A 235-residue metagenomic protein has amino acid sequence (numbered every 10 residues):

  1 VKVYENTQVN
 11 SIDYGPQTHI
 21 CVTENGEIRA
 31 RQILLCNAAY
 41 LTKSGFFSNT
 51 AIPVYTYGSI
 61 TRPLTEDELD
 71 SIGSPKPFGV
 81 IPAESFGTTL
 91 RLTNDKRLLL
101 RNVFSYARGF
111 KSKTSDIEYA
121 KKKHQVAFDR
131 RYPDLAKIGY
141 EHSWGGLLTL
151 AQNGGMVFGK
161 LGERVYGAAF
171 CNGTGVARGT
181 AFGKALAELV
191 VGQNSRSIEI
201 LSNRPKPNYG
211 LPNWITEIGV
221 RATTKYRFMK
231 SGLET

Functional and structural regions predicted by a protein language model:
V1-V9: A conserved beta-strand/loop element that lines the FAD pocket in flavoprotein oxidoreductases
V3, S44, L135, G139 (+2 more regions): Secondary-structure transition/capping residues
Y4, L34, Y166-A168: Hydrophobic/aromatic beta-strand patches that form the interior of the parallel beta-sheet core in alpha/beta enzyme
Y4, Y119, K123, R178-A181: Generic recognition of stable, solvent-exposed alpha-helical segments in well-folded globular domains
V9-P16, E27-D67, S71-E163: Active-site substrate-recognition segment that forms the wall of the catalytic cavity or substrate channel
H19-T23: SH3/SH3-like beta-barrel fold
G162-G167, C171-T235: C-terminal lid/capping helical subdomain adjacent to the catalytic/cofactor pocket in oxidative enzymes
